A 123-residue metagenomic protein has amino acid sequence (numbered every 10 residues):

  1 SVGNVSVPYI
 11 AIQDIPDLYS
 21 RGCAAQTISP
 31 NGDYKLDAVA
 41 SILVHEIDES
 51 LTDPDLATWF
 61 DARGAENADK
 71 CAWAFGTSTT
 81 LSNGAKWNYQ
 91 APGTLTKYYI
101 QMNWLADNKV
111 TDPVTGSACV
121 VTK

Functional and structural regions predicted by a protein language model:
S1-D37, D53-K123: Metalloprotease/metallohydrolase-associated module, dominated by Zn2+-dependent proteases
K35-D48: Short alpha-helix carrying the canonical HExxH Zn2+-binding catalytic motif
